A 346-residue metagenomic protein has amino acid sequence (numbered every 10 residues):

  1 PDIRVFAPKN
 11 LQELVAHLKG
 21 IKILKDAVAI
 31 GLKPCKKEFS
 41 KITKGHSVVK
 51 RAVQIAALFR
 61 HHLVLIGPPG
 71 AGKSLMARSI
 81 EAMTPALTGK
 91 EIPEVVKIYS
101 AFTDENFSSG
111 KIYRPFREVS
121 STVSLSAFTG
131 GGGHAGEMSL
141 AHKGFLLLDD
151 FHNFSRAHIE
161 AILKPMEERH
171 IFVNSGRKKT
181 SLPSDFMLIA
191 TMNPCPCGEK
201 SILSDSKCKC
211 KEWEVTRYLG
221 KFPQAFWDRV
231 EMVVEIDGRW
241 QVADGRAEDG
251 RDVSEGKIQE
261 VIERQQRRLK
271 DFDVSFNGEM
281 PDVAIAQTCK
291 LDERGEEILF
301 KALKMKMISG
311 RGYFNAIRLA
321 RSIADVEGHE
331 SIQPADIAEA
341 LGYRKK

Functional and structural regions predicted by a protein language model:
P1-V64, A71, N174, S331-K346: Peripheral, non-AAA+ core regions of ATP-driven protein-machinery
G20, I55-L58, I98, G131 (+3 more regions): Residues within well-ordered alpha-helical secondary structure of globular protein domains
I21, K25, L63, F102-T103 (+7 more regions): Short secondary-structure junctions and interdomain/linker hinges
V28-I30, E105-R114, K270-M280: Short coil/turn segments at secondary-structure boundaries
K41-G220: Conserved ASCE/P-loop NTPase catalytic core
R156-K346: Basic, amphipathic alpha-helical bundle interface domains used for macromolecular binding and assembly
